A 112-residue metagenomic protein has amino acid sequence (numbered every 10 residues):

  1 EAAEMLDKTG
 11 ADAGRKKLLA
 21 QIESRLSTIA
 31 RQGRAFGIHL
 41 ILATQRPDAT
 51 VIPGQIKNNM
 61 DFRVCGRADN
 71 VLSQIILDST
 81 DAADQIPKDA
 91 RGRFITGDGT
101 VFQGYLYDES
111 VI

Functional and structural regions predicted by a protein language model:
E1-E4, Q45: Catalytic acidic motif of RecA-like/P-loop NTPases
A3-I22: Flexible beta-alpha connector loops of hexameric P-loop NTPases
E23, A30-I112: Conserved ATP-driven motor cores of ASCE-family P-loop NTPases powering translocation/secretion/packaging/pilus
